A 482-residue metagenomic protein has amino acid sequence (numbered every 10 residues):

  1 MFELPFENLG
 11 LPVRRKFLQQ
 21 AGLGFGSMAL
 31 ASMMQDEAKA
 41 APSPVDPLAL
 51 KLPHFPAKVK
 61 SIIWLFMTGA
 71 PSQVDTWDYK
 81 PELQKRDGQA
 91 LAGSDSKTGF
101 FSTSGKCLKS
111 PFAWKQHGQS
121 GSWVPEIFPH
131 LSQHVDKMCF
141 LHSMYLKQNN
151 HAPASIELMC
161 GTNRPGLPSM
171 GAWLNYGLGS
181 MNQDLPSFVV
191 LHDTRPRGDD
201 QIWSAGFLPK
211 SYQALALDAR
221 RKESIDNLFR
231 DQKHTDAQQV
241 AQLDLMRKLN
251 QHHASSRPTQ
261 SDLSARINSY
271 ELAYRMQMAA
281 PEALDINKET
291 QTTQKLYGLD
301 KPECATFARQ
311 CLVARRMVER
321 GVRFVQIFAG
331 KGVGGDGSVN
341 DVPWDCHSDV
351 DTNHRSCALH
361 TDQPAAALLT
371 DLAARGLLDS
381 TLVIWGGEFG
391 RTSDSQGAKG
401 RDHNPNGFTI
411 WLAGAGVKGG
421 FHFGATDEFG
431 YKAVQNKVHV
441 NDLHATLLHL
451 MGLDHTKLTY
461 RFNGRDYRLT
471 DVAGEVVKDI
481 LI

Functional and structural regions predicted by a protein language model:
M1-I482: Ligand-binding pockets and gating/stacking loops
